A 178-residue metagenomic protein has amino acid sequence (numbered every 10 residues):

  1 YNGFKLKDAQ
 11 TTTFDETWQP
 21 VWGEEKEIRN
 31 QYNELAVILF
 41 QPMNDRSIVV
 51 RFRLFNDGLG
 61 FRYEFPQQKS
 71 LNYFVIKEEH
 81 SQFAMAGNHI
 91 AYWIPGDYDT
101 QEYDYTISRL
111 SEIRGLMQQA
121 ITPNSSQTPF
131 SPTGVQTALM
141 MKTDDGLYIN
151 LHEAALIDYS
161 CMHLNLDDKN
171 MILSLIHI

Functional and structural regions predicted by a protein language model:
Y1-I176: N-terminal accessory beta-strand-rich subdomains and adjacent acidic, glycine-rich linkers that precede catalytic cores
